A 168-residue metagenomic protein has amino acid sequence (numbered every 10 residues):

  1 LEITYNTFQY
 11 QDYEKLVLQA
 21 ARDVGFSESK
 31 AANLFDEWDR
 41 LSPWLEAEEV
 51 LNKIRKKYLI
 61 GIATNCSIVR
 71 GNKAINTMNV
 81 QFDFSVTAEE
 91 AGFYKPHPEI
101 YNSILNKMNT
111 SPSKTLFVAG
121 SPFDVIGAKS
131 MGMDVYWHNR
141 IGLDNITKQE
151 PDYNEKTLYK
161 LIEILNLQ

Functional and structural regions predicted by a protein language model:
E2-L34: A metal-dependent, Asp-based hydrolase signature
F26, Y58-L59, M133: Short phosphate-binding/catalytic loops that engage adenosine nucleotides
D36-S42, A63, F93: Short, flexible loop segments at the rims of nucleotide/cofactor-binding pockets, characterized by
L41-W44, W137: Tryptophan-centric aromatic hotspots in well-structured domains and transmembrane helices
E46-K57: Catalytic-core regions built around general acid/base machinery
N52, A63-Q168: Asp-based, Mg2+/Mn2+-dependent phosphohydrolase catalytic module
